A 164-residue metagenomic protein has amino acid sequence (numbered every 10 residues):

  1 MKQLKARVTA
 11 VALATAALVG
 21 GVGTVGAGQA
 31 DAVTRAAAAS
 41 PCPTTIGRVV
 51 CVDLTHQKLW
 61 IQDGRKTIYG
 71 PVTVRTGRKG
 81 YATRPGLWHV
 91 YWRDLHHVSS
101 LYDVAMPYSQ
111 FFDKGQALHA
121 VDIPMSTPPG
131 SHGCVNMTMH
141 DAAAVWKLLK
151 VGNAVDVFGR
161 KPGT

Functional and structural regions predicted by a protein language model:
K2-G21, G26-G80: Cell wall/extracellular polymer interaction/catalysis modules
V33-V49, R78-L87, W92-T164: Exported/periplasmic cell-wall-interacting domains
